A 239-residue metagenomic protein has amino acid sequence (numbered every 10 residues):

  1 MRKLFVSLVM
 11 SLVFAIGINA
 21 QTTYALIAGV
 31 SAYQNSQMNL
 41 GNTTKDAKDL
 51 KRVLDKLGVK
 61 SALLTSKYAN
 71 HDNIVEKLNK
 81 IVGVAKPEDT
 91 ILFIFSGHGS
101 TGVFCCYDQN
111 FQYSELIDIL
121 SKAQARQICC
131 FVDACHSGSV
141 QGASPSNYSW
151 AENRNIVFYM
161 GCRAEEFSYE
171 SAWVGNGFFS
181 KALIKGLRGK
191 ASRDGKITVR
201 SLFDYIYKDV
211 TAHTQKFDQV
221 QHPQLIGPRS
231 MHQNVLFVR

Functional and structural regions predicted by a protein language model:
R2-S7, I16-R239: Cysteine endopeptidase catalytic domains of the caspase/legumain-like
S11-L12: Repetitive helical segments and hydrophobic/amphipathic motifs
